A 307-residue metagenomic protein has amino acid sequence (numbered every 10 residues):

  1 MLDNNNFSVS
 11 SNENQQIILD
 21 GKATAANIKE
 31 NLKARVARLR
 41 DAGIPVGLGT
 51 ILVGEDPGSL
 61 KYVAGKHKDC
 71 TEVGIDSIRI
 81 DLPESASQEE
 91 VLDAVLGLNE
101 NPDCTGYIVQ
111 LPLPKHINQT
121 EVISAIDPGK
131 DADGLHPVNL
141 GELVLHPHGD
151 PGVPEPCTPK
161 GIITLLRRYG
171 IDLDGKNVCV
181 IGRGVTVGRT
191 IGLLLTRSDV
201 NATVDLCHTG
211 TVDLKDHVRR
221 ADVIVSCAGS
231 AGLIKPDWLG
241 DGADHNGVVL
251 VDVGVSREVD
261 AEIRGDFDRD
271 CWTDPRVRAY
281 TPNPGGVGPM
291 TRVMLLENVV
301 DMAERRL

Functional and structural regions predicted by a protein language model:
L2-I44: Positively charged, low-complexity intrinsically disordered leader regions
P45-G54: Short beta-strand segments enriched in small/hydrophobic residues
L48, C70-E84, T203-L206: Short beta-strand elements in bilobed, periplasmic/extracellular small-molecule ligand-binding domains
V53-H67, P151-V251, E258-C271, P275: Glycine-rich phosphate/diphosphate-binding loop of Rossmann-like nucleotide-binding domains
E90-P102: Short, well-structured alpha-helical segments in soluble
I108-L173, V178: Anion-binding alpha/beta catalytic cores of soluble intermediary-metabolism enzymes, centered on
Q110-H116, S230-G232, V255-E258, G285-G286: Short glycine-rich anion-binding loops that position phosphate/pyrophosphate groups of nucleotides and phosphorylated
T120-D131, L140-V144, H245-R306: Rossmann-fold NAD(P)-binding glycine/threonine-rich loop
